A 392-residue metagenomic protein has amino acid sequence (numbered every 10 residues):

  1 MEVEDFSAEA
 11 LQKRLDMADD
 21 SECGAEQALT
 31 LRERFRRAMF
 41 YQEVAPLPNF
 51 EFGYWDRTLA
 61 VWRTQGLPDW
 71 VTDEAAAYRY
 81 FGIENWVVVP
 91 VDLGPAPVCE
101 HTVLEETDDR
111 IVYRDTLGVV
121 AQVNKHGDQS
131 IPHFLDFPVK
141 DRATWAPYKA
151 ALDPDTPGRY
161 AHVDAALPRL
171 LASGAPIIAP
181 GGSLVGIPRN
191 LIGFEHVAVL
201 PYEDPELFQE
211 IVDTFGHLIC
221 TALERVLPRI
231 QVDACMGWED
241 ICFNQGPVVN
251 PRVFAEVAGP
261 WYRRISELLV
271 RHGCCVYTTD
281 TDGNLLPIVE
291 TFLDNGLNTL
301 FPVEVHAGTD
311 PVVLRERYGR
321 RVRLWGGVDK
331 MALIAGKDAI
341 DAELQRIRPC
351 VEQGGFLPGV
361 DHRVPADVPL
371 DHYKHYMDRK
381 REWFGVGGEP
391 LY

Functional and structural regions predicted by a protein language model:
E2-L67, V112-R114, V123, K140-Y392: Active-site loop segments of alpha/beta catalytic cores
E43-A45, V87, D92-G94, L135 (+1 more regions): Compositionally biased, intrinsically disordered/low-complexity regions enriched for serine, proline and threonine
L59-E100: Segments that shape or occlude catalytic/ligand-binding pockets
H101-E105: A structural signal for short, hydrophobic beta-strand segments that form beta-sheets in beta-rich/all-beta domains
T107, D115: Acidic surface patches and DE-rich sequence motifs
N124, P132-L135: A short, polar/proline- and glycine-enriched secondary-structure boundary/capping micro-motif
